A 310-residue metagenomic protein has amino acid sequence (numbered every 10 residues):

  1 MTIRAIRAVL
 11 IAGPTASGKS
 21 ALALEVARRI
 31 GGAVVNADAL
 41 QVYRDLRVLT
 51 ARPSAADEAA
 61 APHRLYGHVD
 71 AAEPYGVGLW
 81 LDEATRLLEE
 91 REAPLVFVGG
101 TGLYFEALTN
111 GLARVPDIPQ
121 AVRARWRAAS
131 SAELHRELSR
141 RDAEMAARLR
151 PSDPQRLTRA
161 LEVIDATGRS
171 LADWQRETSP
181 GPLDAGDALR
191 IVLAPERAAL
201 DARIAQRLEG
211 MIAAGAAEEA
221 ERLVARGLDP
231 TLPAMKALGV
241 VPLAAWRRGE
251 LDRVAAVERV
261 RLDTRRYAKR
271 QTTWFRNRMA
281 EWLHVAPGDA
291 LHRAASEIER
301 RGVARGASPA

Functional and structural regions predicted by a protein language model:
M1-A310: Phosphate/pyrophosphate-binding catalytic cores of soluble transferases and nucleic-acid-acting enzymes
